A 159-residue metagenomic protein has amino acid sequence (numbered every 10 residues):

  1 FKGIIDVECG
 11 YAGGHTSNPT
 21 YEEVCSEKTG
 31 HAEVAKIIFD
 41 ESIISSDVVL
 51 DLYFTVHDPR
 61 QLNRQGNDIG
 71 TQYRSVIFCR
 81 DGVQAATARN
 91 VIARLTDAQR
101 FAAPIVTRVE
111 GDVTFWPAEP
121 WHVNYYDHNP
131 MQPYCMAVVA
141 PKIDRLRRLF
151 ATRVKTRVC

Functional and structural regions predicted by a protein language model:
F1-C159: Flexible coil/turn and secondary-structure edge motifs
